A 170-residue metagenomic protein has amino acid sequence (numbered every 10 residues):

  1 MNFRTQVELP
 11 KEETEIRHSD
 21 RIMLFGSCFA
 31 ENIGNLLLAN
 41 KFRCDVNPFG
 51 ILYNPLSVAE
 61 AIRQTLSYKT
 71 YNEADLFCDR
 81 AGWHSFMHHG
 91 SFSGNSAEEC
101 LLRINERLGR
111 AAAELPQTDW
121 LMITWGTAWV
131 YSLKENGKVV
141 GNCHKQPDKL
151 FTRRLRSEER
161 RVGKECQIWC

Functional and structural regions predicted by a protein language model:
M1-N72: Serine-esterase "nucleophile elbow" of acetyl-processing enzymes
R21, W120-M122: Structural motif
E31-G34, F86, W129-L133: Short catalytic/ligand-binding loop motif for oxyanion handling, primarily in non-cytosolic enzymes, centered on
S67-A111: A basic- and aromatic-enriched beta-loop-alpha substructure that forms the phosphate/nucleotide- and DNA/RNA-contacting
S93-E98, L102, N142-R161: Surface-exposed cleft-lining segments at the edges of enzyme active sites
P116-Q117: Alpha-helix C-terminal capping/helix-to-coil transition sites in glycosyltransferase folds
T124-L150: A short mid-domain helix/strand-loop element embedded in enzyme catalytic domains that forms or borders the active-site
E159-C170: Single conserved hydrophobic/aromatic residue that forms the stacking wall/gate of nucleotide- or nucleobase-binding
